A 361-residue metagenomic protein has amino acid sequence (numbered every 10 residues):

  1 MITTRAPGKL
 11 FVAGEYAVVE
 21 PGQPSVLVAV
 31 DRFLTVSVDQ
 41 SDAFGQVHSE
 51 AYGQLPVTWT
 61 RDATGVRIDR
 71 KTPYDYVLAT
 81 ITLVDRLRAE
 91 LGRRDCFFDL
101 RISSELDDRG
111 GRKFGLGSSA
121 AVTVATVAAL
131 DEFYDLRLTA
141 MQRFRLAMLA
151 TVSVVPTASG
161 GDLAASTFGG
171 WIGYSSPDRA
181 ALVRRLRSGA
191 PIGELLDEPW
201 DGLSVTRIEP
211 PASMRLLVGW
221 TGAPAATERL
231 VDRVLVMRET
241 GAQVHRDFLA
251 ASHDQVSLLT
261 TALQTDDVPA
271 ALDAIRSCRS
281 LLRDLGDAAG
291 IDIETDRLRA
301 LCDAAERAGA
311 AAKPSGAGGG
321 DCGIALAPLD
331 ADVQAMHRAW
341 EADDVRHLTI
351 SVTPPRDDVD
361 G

Functional and structural regions predicted by a protein language model:
M1-A13, A17-V19, L27-R94, D107-D108 (+4 more regions): C-terminal nucleotide
D95-L106, G110-G111: Flexible, acidic active-site loops/lids enriched in D/E/S/T/G that coordinate Mg2+ and/or position polar
F97, G318-G320: Glycine-rich nucleotide-binding loop
F114-R137, G170: DPxDG-like acidic metal-binding loop motif
L116-S118, A311-A317: Short glycine/threonine-rich catalytic loop with a Thr-x-Gly-x-Asp
